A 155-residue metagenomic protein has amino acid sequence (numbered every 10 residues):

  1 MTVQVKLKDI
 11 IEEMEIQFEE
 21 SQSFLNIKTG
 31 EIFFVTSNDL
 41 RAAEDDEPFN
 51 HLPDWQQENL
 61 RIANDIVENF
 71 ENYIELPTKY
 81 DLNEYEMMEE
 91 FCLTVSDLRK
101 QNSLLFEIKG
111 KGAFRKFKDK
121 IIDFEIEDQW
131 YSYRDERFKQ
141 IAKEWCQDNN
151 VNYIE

Functional and structural regions predicted by a protein language model:
M1-Q56, R61-I66: Extended, charge-biased low-complexity segments that typically form long amphipathic alpha-helices/coiled-coils
V5, E68-E71, N83, R137 (+1 more regions): Short, well-structured alpha-helical interface segments that form or flank functional binding sites
S23-L25, I32-V35, I74-L76, M88 (+2 more regions): Generic structural hydrophobic/aromatic packing signal, biased to beta-strands
N26, S103-L104, Y153-E155: Short alpha-helical "patches" and their helix-cap loops
S37, F117-K118, K143-D148: Alpha-helix boundary/capping detector
L40, N69-P77, E84-M87: Extended, charge-rich alpha-helical interface modules
T78-R137: Amphipathic protein-protein interaction modules
E127-E155: Acidic, proline/glycine-rich low-complexity IDRs
